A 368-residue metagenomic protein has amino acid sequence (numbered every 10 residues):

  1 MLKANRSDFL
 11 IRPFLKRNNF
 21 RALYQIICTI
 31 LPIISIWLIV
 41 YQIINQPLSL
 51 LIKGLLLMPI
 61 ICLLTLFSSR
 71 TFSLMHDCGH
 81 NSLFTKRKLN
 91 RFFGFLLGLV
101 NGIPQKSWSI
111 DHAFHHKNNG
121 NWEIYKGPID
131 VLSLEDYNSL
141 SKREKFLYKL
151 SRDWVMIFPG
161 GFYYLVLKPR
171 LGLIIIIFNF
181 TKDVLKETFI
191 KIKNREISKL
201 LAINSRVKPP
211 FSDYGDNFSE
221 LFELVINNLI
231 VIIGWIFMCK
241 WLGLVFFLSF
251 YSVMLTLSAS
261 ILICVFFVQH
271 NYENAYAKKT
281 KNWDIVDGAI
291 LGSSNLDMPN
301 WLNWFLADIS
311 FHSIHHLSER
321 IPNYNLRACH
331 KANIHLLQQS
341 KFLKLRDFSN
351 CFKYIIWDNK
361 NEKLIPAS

Functional and structural regions predicted by a protein language model:
M1-K16: Short, Lys/Arg-rich, polar N-terminal cytosolic tail immediately upstream of the first transmembrane signal-anchor
R6-D8, S205, I232-I233: Active-site-adjacent bridging/hinge elements
S7, I11, M58, F92-F95 (+1 more regions): General secondary-structure edge motif
K16-T71, G94, V100-I103, Y148-Y164 (+1 more regions): Alpha-helical bilayer-embedded segments of polytopic membrane proteins, i.e., transmembrane/intramembrane helices
L64, S68-L224, N274-I355, N359: Membrane-embedded catalytic scaffold of the fatty acid hydroxylase/desaturase
K240-W241, V253-N295: Extended hydrophobic/aromatic segments used for targeting, binding, or gating
S249, L257, F267, A307 (+1 more regions): Active-site-proximal structural scaffolding
I356-S368: C-terminal regulatory/interaction regions
